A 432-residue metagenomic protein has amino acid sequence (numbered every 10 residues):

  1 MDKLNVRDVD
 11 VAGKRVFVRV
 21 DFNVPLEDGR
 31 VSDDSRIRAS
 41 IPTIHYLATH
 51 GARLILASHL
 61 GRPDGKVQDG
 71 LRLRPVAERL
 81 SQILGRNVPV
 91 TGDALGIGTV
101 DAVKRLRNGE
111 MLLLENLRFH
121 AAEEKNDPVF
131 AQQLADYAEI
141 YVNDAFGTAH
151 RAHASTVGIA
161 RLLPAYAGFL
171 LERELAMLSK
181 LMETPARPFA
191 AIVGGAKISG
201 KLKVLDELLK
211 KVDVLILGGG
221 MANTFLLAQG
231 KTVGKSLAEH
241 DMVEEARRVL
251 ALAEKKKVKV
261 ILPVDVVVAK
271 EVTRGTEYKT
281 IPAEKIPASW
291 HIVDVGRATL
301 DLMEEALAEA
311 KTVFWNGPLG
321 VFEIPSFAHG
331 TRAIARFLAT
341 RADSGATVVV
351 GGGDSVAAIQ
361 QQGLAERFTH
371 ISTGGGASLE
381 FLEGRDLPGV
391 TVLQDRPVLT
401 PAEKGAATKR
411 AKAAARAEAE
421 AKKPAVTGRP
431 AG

Functional and structural regions predicted by a protein language model:
M1-T400, K404, K409-K412, K422-G432: Active-site loop-to-helix "anion-binding N-cap" substructures in soluble metabolic enzymes
A415-A419: Intrinsically disordered, low-complexity, charge-biased segments
